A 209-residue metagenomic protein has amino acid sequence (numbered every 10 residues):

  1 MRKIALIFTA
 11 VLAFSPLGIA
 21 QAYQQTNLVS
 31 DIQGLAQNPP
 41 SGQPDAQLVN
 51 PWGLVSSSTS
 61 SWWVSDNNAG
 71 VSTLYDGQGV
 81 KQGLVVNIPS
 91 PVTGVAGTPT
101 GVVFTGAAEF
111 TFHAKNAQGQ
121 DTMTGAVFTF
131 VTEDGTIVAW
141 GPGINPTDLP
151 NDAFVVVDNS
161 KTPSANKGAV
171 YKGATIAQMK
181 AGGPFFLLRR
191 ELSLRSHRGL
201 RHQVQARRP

Functional and structural regions predicted by a protein language model:
M1-I19: Gram-negative bacterial Sec-dependent N-terminal signal peptides
A20-P209: Sequence/structural signature of beta-propeller domains
